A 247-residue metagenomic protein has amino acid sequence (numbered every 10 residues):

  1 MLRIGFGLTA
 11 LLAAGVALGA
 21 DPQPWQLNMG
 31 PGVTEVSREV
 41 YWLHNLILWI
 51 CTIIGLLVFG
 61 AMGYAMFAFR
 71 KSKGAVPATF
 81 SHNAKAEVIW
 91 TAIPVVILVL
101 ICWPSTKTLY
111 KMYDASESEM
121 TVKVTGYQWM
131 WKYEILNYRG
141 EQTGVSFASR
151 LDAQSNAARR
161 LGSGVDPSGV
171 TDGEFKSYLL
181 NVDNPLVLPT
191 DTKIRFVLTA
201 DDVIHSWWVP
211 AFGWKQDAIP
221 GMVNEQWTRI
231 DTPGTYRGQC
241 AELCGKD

Functional and structural regions predicted by a protein language model:
M1-A20: N-terminal secretory/membrane targeting signals
G7, L11, L46, G55-F59 (+1 more regions): Hydrophobic alpha-helical membrane-embedded or membrane-associated segments
G19-L46, M66-D247: Non-transmembrane, membrane-proximal soluble domains of secreted or membrane proteins
C51: Active-site-proximal cofactor/substrate-binding loop regions of enzyme domains
G55-F69: Alpha-helical transmembrane segments
